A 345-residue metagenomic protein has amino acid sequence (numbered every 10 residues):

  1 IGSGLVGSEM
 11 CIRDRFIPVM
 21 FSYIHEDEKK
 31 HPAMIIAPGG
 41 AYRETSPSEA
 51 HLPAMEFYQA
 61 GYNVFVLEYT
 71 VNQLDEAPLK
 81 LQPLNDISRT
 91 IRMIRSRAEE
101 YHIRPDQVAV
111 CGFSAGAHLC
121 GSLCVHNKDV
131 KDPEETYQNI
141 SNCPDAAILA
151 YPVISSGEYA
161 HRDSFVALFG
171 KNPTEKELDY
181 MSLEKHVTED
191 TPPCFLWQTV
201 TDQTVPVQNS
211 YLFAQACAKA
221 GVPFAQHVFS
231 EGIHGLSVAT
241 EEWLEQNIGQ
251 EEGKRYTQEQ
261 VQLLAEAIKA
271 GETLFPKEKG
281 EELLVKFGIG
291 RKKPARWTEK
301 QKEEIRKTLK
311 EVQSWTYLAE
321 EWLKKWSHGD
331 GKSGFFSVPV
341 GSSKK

Functional and structural regions predicted by a protein language model:
I1-G7, I12: Single conserved hydrophobic/aromatic residue that forms the stacking wall/gate of nucleotide- or nucleobase-binding
P18, D132-P133, Y137, K171-H186 (+1 more regions): Active-site nucleophile elbow and catalytic-triad environment of alpha/beta-hydrolase enzymes
H31-G39: Short beta-strand element of the alpha/beta-hydrolase
S46-P47, L52-P53, L67-P105: Catalytic nucleophile-loop/oxyanion-hole region of alpha/beta-hydrolase and closely related hydrolase-like folds
R89-S164, T174, L178, P339-G341: Primarily recognizes the serine-hydrolase "nucleophile elbow" in alpha/beta-hydrolase and SGNH/GDSL folds
S156, T201-V205: Acidic catalytic loop of the alpha/beta-hydrolase fold
D190, L196-Q198, D202: Short beta-strand/loop motif that positions the catalytic acidic residue of the alpha/beta-hydrolase fold
Y211-K345: C-terminal catalytic histidine-bearing segment of alpha/beta-hydrolase fold enzymes
